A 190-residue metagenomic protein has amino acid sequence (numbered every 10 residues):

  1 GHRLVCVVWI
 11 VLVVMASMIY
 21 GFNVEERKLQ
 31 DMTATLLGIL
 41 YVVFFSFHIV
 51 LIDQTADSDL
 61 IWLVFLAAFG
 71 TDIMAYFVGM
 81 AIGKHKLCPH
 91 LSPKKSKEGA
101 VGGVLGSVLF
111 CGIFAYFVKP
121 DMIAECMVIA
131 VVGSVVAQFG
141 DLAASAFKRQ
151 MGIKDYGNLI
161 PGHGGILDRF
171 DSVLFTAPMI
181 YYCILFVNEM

Functional and structural regions predicted by a protein language model:
G1-V131: Membrane-embedded alpha-helical bundles of polytopic integral membrane proteins
T35-V43, V118, A143-Q150, M179-Y181: A short, terminal or domain-edge coil/loop segment
A68-K84, C88, K97, V101 (+1 more regions): Acidic (Asp/Glu-rich) catalytic motifs at the cytosolic membrane interface
P93, P120, G162, V173 (+1 more regions): Juxtamembrane helix-loop transition sites at the ends of transmembrane segments in multi-pass membrane proteins
S107-V108, R169, T176, L185: Hydrophobic transmembrane alpha-helices of multi-pass small-molecule transporters
F110-G112, P178-Y181: A general structural signal for short secondary-structure boundary/capping elements
Y182-M190: Juxtamembrane boundary at the C-terminal end of a transmembrane helix
